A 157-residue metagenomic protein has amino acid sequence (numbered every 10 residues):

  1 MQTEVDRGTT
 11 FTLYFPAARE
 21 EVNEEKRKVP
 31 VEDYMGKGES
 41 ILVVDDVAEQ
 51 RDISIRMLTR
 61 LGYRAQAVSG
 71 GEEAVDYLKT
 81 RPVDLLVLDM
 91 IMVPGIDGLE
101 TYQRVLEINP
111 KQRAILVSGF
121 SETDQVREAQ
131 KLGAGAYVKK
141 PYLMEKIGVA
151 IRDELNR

Functional and structural regions predicted by a protein language model:
M1-V5: A short beta-strand-to-loop motif within the catalytic HATPase_c
R7-T9: Glycine-rich GHKL/ HATPase_c ATP-binding element in histidine kinases
T12-S40, E128: Disordered, acidic interdomain junction associated with two-component signaling
D52-R60: Charged docking surfaces used in two-component/phosphorelay signaling
I55, Q66-L85: Acidic, metal-coordinating helix/loop segments flanking the phosphotransfer/catalytic sites of two-component signaling
S69-E73, P94-E100: Acidic catalytic/metal-coordinating carboxylates
D89-M90: Active-site residues of response regulator receiver
I96-E107, S118-K139, M144-R152: Alpha4 helix (beta4-alpha4-beta5 surface) of REC/receiver domains from two-component response regulators
